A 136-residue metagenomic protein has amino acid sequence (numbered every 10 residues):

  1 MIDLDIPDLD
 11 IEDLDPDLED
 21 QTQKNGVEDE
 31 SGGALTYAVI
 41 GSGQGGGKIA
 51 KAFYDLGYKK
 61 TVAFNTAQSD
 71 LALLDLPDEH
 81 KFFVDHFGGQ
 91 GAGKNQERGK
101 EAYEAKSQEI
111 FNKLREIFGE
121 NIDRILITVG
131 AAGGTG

Functional and structural regions predicted by a protein language model:
M1-G136: Tubulin/FtsZ superfamily GTPase core signature
